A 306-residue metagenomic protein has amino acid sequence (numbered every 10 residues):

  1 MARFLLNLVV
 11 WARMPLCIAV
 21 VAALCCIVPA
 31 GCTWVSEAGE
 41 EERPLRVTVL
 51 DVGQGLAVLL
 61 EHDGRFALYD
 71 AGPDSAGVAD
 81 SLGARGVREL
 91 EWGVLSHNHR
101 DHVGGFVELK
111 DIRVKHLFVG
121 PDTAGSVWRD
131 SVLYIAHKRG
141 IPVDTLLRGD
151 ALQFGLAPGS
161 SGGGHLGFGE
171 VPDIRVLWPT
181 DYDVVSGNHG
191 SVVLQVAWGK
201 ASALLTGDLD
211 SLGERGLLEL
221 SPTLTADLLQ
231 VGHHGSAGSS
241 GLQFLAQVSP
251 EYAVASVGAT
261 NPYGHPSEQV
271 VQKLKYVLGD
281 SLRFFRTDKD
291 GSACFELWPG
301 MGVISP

Functional and structural regions predicted by a protein language model:
M1-V9, L24-P306: Non-globular, low-confidence helical/coil segments that flank catalytic cores
V9-V20: Sec-dependent signal peptide hydrophobic core
